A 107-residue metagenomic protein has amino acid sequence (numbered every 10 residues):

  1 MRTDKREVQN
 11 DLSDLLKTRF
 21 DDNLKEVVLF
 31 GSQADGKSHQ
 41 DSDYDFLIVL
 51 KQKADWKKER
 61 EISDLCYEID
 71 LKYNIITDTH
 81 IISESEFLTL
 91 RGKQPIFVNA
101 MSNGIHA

Functional and structural regions predicted by a protein language model:
M1-E26, D35-Q40, L50-A107: Catalytic core of pol beta-like nucleotidyltransferases
S32: P-loop (Walker A) phosphate-binding loop of NTP-binding proteins
D45-L47: Short, well-ordered beta-strand segments
